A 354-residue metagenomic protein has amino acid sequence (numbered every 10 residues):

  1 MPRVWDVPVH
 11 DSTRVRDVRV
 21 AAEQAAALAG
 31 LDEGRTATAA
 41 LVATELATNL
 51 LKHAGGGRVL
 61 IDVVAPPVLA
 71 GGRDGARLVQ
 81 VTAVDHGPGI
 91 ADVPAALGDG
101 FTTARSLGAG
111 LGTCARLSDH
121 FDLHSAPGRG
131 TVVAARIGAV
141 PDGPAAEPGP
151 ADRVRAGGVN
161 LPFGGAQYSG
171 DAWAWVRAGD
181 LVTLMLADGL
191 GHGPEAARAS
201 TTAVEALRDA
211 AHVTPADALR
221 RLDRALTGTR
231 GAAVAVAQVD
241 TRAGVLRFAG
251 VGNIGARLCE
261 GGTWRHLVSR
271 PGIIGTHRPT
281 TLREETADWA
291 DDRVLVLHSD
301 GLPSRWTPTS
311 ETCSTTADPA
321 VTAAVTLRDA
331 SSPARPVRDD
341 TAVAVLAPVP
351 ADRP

Functional and structural regions predicted by a protein language model:
M1-T13, V20, A29, D74 (+6 more regions): Conserved subregion of the PPM/PP2C metallophosphatase catalytic domain
M1-W5, A47-E147, A178-L184, V239-T241 (+2 more regions): Conserved beta-strand-loop-beta-strand hairpin that lines the nucleotide-binding pocket of ATP/GTP-utilizing enzymes
R16, V20-T44, T103: Conserved short strand/loop->alpha-helix "switch" segment adjacent to the catalytic nucleotide/phosphoryl-transfer site
A39-A54, E195: Histidine-centered phosphotransfer motif of kinases
T113, R198-T202: Short amphipathic alpha-helical face segments that pack within enzyme cores and frequently flank/anchor catalytic
